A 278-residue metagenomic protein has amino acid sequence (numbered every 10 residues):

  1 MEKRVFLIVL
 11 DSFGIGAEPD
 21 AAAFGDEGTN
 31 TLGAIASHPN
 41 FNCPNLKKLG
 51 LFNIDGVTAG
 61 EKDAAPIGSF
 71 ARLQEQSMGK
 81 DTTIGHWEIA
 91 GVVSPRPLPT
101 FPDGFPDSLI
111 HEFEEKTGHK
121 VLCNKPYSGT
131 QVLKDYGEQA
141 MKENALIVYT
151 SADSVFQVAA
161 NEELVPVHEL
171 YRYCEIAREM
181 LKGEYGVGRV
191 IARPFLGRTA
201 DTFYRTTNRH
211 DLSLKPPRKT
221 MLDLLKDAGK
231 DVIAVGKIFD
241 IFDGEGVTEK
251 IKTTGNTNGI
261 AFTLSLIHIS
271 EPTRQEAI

Functional and structural regions predicted by a protein language model:
E2-V5: Extreme N-terminal starter segment of soluble prokaryotic enzymes
L7-L10: Hydrophobic residues in beta-strands of the RecA-like P-loop NTPase core, especially within AAA+ ATPase
S12-N161, V165-H168, D201: Active-site nucleophile/metal-coordination loop of metallo-enzymes that catalyze phosphate/sulfate and related
Y149-D153, R193-F195, K237, R274: Short, well-ordered beta-to-alpha junction loops that form the rim of enzyme active sites and present histidine/acidic
E163, R205-P216, E245-T257: Glycine-rich tight-turn/loop motif centered on a GG-T
H168-G236: Extended, H/D-rich, highly charged conserved domains that either
G255-L266: A Trp-anchored, charged/polar loop motif used as the substrate-binding/catalytic surface of acyl/ester-handling
I267-I278: Single conserved hydrophobic/aromatic residue that forms the stacking wall/gate of nucleotide- or nucleobase-binding
